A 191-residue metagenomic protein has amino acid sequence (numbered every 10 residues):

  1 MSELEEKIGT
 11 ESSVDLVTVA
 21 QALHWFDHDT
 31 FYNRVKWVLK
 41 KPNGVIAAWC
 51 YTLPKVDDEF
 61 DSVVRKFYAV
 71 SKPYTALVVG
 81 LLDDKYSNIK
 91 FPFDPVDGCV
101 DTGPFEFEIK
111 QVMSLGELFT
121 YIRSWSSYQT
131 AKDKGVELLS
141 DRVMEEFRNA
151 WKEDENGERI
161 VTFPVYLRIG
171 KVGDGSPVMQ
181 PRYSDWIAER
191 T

Functional and structural regions predicted by a protein language model:
M1-S2, D29, G116: Residues in well-ordered alpha-helical elements
S2-V17: A short acidic, Gly/Pro-enriched loop at the edge of an enzyme's catalytic core that lines a small-molecule cofactor
T10-S13, K41-P42, Q111-S114, F163: Residue-level preference for short coil/turn positions at secondary-structure junctions
V14-T30, T52: A short SAM/SAH-binding and catalytic strip from SAM-dependent methyltransferases
H28-Y32, D58-D61: Conserved strand-to-helix beginnings and helix N-cap segments that scaffold or border functional pockets
D29-G44: A short glycine-rich, Lys/Arg-flanked "PGG" loop and its adjoining helix->strand segment in the class I
K40-M113: Conserved catalytic/acceptor-binding region of the Class I
D84-T191: Conserved Class I S-adenosyl-L-methionine
